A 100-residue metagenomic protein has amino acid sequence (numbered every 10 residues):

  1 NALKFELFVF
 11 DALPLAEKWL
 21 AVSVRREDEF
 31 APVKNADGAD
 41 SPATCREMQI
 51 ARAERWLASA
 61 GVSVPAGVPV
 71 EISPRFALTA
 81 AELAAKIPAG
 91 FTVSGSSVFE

Functional and structural regions predicted by a protein language model:
N1-E100: Left-handed beta-helix
